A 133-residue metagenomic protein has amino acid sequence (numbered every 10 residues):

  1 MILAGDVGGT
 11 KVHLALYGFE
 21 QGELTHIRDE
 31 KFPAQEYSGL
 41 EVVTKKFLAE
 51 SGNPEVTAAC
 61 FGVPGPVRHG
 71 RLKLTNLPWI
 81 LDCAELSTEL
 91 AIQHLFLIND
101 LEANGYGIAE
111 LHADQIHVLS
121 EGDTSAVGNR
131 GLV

Functional and structural regions predicted by a protein language model:
I2-D6, A58-C60, F96, N129-V133: Short glycine-aspartate micro-motif
I2-K46: Short glycine-rich, Thr/Ser-proximal phosphate-binding strand/loop in the N-terminal lobe of ATP-dependent enzymes
T10-K11, P64-V67, R130-V133: Gly/Ser/Thr-rich beta-alpha loop segments that engage phosphate groups in nucleotides
D29-E30, G39-E41, P54-T57, C83-T88 (+1 more regions): Glycine-rich loops and low-complexity Gly/Arg-rich segments that provide flexible linkers or classic glycine-based
F32, L72-L74, L119: Short clusters of hydrophobic/aromatic residues that line enzyme substrate/ligand-binding pockets
V42, A113-V118: Short coil-to-helix leader/linker segments, especially the first N-terminal amphipathic alpha-helix with its helix
S51-L97, E102-Q115: Short beta-strand-loop/turn "lid" adjacent to the catalytic site in phosphate-handling enzymes
V118-V133: Glycine-rich phosphate-binding loop of actin/hexokinase-like ATP-binding domains
